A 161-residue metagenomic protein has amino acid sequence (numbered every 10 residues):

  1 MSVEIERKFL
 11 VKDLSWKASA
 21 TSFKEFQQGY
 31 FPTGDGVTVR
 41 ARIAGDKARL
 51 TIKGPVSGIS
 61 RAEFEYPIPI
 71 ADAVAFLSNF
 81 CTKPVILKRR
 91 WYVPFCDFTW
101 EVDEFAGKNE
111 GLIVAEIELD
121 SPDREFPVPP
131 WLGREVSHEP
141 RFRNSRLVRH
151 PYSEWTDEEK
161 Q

Functional and structural regions predicted by a protein language model:
M1-Q161: Phosphate-end processing signature that detects enzymes handling 5′-triphosphorylated RNA and polyphosphate
